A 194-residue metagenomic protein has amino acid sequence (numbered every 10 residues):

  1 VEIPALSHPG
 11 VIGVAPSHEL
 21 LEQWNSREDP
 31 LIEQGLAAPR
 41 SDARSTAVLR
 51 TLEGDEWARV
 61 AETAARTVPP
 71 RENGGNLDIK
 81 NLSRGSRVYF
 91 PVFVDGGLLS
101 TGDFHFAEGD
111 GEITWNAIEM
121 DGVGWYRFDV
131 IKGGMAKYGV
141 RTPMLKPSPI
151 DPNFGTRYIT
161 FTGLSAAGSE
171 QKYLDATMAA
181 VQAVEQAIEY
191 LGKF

Functional and structural regions predicted by a protein language model:
V1-E19, W24, A38, A43 (+2 more regions): Phosphate/adenylate-binding glycine loop and adjacent helical scaffold
V1-S83, Y89: Intrinsically disordered, low-complexity linker/loop segments enriched in Gly/Pro and charged/polar residues
P69-G74, E108-G109, Q182-E185: Short, glycine/acidic-rich beta->alpha junctions
G75, W115-A117, Y173-T177: Short, surface-exposed loop/turn motifs that are enriched in glycine and acidic residues and include a nearby proline
L77, S83-G85, V123, D175-Q182 (+1 more regions): Conserved active-site and cofactor/substrate-binding residues in soluble primary-metabolism enzymes
D78, G96-L98: Short beta-strands and strand-coil junctions in structured, solvent-facing domains, enriched
P149-F194: Extended, compositionally biased non-globular segments
